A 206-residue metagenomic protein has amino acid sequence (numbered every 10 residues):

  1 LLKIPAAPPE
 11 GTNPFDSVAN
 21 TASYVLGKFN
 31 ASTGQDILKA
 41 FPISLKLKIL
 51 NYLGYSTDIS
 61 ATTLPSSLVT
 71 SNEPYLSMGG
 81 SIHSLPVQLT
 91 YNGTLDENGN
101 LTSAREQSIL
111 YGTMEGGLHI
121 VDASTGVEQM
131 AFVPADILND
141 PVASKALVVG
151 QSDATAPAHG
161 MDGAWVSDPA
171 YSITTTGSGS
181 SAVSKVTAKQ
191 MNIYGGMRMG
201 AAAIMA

Functional and structural regions predicted by a protein language model:
L1-A206: A fold-level detector for beta-propeller and closely related beta-sheet-rich head/sensor domains
